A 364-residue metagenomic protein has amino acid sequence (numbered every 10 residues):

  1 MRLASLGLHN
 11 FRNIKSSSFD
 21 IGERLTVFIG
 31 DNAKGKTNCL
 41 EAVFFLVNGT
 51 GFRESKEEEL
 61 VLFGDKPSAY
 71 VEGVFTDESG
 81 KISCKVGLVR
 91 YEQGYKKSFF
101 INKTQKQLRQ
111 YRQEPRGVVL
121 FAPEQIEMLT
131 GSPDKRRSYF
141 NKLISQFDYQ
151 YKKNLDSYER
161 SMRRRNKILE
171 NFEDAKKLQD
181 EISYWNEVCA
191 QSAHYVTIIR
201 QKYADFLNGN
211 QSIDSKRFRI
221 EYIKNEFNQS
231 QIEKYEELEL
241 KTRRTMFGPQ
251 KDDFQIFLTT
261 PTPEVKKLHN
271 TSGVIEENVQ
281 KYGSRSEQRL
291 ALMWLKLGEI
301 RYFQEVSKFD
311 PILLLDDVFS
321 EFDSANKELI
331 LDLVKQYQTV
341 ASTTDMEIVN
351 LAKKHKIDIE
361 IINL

Functional and structural regions predicted by a protein language model:
M1-D31, K177, S183-I312, E321 (+4 more regions): Conserved NTPase motor "head" modules and their coupling/switch loops across ABC/AAA+ ATPases, GTPases, and GHKL ATPases
G35-K36: Conserved lysine of the Walker
F45-E58, G298-V306: Post-Walker A helix-loop "phosphate-sensing" segment adjacent to the P-loop in P-loop NTPases
N48-K135, F147, Y151, Q231-E237: Nucleotide-state sensing region of NTPase/ATPase domains
F121-D214, I223: An accessory alpha-helical subdomain
D316-V318: Walker B catalytic acidic pair
T343-D345: H-loop (His-switch) motif in ABC-type P-loop NTPases
